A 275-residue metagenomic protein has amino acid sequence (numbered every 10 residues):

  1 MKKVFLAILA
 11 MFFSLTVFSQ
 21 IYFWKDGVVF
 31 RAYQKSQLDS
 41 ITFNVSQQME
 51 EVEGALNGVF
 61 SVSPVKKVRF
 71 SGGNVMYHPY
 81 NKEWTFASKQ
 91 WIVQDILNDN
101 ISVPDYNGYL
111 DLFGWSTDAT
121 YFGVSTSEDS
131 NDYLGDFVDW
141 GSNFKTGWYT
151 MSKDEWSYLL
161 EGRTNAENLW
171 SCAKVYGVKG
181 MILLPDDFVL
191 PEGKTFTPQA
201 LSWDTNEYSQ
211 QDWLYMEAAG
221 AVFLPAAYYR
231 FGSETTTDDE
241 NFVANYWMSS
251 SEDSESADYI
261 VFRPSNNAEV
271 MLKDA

Functional and structural regions predicted by a protein language model:
M1-F23: Bacterial Sec-dependent N-terminal signal peptides
Q20-Q48: Compositionally biased alpha-helical segments
Q47-I96: GGW-centered surface loops in extracellular recognition modules
G72-P79, F137-D139, N143-A275: C-terminal, surface-exposed recognition/capping segments
Q94-Y106: Active-site-surrounding "flap" and adjacent substrate/cofactor-binding loops of secreted or lumenal enzymes, prototyped
Y106-K145: Surface-exposed, low-complexity/disordered Ser/Thr/Gly/Pro/Asn-rich loops and linkers
